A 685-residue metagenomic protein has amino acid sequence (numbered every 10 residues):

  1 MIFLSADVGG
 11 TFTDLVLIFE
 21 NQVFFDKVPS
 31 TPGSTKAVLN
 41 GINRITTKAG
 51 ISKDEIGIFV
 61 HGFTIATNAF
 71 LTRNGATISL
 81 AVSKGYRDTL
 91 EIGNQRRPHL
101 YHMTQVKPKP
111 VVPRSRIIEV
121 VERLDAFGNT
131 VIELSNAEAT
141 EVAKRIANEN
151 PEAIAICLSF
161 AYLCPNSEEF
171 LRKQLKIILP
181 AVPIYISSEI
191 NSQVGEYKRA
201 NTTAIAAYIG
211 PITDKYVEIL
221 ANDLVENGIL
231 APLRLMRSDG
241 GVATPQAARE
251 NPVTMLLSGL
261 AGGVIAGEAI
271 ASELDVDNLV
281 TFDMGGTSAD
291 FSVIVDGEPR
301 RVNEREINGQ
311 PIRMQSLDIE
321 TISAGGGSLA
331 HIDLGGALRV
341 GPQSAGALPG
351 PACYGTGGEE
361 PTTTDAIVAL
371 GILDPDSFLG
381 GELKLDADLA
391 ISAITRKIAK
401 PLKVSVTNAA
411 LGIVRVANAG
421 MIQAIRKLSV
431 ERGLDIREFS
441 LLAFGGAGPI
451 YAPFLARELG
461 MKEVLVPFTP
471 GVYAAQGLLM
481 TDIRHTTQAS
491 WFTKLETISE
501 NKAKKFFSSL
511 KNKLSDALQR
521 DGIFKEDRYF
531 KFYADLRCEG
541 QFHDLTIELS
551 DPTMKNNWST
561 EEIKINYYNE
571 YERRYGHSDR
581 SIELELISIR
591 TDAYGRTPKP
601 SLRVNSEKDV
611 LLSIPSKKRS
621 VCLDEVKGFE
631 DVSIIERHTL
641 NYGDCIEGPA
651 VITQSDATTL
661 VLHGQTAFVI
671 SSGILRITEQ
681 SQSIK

Functional and structural regions predicted by a protein language model:
M1-I78, D125, I132, N136-I154 (+13 more regions): N-terminal glycine/serine-rich phosphate-binding loop of ATP-dependent small-molecule kinases, especially carbohydrate
V8, A137-R145, N150, V276 (+8 more regions): C-terminal, non-catalytic interaction/recognition modules in large multi-subunit enzymes and RNPs
D14, F24-F25, P29, L39 (+6 more regions): Conserved phosphate-binding loops in N-terminal lobes of ATP-dependent enzymes of the actin/Hsp70/sugar-kinase
L15-L17, D26-G33, S79-G85, Q105-K107 (+4 more regions): Glycine-rich phosphate-binding loop of actin/hexokinase-like ATP-binding domains
V16-F25, S30, K53-R96, S159-E168 (+7 more regions): Short beta-strand-loop/turn "lid" adjacent to the catalytic site in phosphate-handling enzymes
T35, I45, S188-G195, R199-T202 (+5 more regions): ATP-dependent carbohydrate kinase catalytic cores
C157-T203, A207, L549-D551, T591-D609 (+1 more regions): Terminal amphipathic helices with adjacent charged low-complexity linkers/tails
